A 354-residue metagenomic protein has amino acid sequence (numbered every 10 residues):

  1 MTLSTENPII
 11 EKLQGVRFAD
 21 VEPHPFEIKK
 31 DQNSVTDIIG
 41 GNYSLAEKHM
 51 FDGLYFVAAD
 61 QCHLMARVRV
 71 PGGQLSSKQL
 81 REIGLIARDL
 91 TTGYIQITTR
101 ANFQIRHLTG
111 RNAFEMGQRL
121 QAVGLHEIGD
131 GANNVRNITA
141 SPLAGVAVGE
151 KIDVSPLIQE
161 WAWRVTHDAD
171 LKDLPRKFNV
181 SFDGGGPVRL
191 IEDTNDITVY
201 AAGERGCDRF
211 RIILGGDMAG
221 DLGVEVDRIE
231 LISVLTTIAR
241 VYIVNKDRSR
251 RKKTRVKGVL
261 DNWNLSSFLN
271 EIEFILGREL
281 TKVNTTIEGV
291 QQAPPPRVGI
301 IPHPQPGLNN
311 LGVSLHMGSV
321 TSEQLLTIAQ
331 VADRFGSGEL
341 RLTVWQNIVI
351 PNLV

Functional and structural regions predicted by a protein language model:
M1-V354: Peripheral terminal and linker regions in Fe-S/redox and tRNA-modifying enzymes
